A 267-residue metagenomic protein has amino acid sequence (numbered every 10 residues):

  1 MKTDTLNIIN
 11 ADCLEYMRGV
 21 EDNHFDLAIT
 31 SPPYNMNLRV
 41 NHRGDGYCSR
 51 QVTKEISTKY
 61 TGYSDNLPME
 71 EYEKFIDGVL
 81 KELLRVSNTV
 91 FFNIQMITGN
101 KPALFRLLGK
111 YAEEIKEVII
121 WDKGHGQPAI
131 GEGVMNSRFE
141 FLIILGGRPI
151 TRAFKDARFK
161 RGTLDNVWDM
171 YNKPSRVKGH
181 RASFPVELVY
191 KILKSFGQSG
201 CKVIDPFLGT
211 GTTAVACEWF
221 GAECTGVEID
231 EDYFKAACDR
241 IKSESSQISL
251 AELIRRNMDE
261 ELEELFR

Functional and structural regions predicted by a protein language model:
M1, C224, N257-E261: N-terminal functional modules and adjacent low-complexity/disordered segments of proteins
M1-D4, C238-L253: Short, conserved SAM-binding/catalytic segment of Class I S-adenosyl-L-methionine-dependent methyltransferases
K2-K235, R267: Core catalytic lobe of class I
N10-E15, L250-L262: Conserved SAM/SAH-binding loop
